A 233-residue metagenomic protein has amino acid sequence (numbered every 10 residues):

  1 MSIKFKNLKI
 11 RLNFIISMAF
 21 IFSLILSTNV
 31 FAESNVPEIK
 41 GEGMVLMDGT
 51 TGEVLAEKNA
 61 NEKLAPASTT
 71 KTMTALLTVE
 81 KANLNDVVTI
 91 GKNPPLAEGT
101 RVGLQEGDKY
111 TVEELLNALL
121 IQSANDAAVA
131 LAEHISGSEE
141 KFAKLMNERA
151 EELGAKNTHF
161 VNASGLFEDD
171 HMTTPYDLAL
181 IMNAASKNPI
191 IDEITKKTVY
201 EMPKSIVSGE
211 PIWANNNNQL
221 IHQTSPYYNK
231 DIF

Functional and structural regions predicted by a protein language model:
M1-I10: N-terminal secretory signal peptides that target proteins for export/translocation
L12-T69, L84-D86, A143: Beta-lactamase-like hydrolase cores
I39, E139-F233: Penicillin-recognizing serine hydrolase domain
E53, T72, L76, E80 (+7 more regions): Solvent-exposed, polar/charged alpha-helical surfaces in well-ordered, non-transmembrane soluble domains, broadly
A56-L77, V87-V88, Y110-A118: Short active-site loop at a secondary-structure junction that contains or immediately precedes the catalytic residue(s)
K58-L64, T100-E106, E114-A118, A128-G137 (+1 more regions): Second-shell loop/turn segments in exported
E80-P94, P189-T198: Short, well-structured active-site flanking segments
E98-A130, I212-Y228: Conserved catalytic neighborhood of penicillin-recognizing serine enzymes
